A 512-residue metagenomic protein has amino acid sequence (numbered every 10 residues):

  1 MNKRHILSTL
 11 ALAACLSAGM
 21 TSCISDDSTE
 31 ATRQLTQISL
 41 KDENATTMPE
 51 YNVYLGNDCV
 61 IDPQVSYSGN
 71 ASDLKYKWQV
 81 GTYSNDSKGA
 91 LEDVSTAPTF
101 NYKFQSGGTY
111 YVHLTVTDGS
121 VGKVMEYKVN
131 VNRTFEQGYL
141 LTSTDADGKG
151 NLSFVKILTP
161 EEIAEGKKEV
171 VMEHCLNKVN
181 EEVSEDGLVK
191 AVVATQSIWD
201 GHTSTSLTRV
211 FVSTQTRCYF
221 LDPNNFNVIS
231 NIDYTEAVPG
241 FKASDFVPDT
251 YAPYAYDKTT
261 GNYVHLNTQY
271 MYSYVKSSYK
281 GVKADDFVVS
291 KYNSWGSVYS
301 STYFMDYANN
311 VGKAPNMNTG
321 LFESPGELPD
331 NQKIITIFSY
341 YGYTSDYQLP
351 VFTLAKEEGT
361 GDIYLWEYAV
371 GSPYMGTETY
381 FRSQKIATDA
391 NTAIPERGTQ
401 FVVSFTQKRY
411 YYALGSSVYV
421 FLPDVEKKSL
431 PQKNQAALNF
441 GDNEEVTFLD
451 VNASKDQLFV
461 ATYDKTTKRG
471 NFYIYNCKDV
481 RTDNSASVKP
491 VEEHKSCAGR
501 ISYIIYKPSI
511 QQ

Functional and structural regions predicted by a protein language model:
N2-I6, I24-E181, Y463-Q512: Acidic/polar, low-complexity intrinsically disordered N-terminal segments immediately downstream of a Sec signal
A18-S22: C-terminal motif of bacterial Sec signal peptides marking the signal peptidase cleavage site
D145-G150, T203-T205, S213, H265 (+4 more regions): Short, solvent-exposed loop/turn segments at conserved positions within beta-propeller repeat blades
L152, V192, G201, S244-F246 (+3 more regions): Hydrophobic core register within WD40 beta-propeller blades
H174-T250: Blade-loop segments of beta-propeller domains
T216-S417, L422-D424: Acidic, serine/threonine- and glycine-rich low-complexity intrinsically disordered segments that serve as flexible
K385-T399, S429-S454, R481-S502: Conserved blade-ending motifs and adjacent loop-strand segments that build the rim/top face of beta-propeller domains
